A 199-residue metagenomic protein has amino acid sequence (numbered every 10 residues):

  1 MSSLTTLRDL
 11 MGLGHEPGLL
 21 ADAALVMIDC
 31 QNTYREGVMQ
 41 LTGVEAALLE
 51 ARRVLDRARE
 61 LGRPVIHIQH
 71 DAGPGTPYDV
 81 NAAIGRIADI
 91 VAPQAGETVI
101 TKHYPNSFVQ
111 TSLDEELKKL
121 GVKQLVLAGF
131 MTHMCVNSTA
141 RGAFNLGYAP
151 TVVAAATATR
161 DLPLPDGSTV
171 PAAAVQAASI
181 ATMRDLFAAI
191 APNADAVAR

Functional and structural regions predicted by a protein language model:
M1-A24, R52-D56, L61, T76-R199: Active-site-adjacent betaalpha module
M27-I28, R63-H70, V153: Short beta-strand segments at enzyme active-site cores
Q31-E36: Short acidic, Gly/Ser-rich segments with clustered Asp/Glu that frequently serve as metal-coordination loops in enzyme
V38, P74-T76: Glycine-rich, proline-tolerant flexible connector loops at the mouths of alpha/beta enzymes
M39-H67: A short alpha/beta connector and helix-capping loop motif
H70-D71, F130: Short, well-ordered beta-to-alpha junction loops that form the rim of enzyme active sites and present histidine/acidic
